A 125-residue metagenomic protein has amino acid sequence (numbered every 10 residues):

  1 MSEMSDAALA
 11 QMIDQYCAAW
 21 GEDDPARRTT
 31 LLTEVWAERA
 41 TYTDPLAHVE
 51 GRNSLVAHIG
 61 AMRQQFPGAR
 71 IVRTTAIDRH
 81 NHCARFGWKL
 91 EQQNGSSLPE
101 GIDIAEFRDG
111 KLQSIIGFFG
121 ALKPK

Functional and structural regions predicted by a protein language model:
S2-S5, A61-K125: A beta-strand edge to alpha-helix "cap/lid" segment located at domain peripheries
S2-V35: Short acidic-aromatic low-complexity motifs
I13-Y16, W36, I59, F86-W88: Hydrophobic alpha-helical core bundles mediating ligand binding, dimerization, or RNAP-core interactions
W20, D24, W36-R39, W88 (+1 more regions): Bulky hydrophobic/aromatic packing residues
T29-H82: A solvent-exposed, acidic/Ser-Thr-rich amphipathic alpha-helical stretch
